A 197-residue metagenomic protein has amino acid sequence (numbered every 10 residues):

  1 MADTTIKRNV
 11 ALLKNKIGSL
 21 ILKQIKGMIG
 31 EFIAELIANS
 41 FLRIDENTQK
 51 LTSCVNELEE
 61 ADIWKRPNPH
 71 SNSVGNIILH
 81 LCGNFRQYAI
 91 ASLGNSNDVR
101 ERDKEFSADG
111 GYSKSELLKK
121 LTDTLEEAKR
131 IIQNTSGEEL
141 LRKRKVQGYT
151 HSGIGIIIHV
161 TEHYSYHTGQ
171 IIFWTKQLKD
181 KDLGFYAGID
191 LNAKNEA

Functional and structural regions predicted by a protein language model:
A2-T5, A11: Ala/Thr-enriched low-complexity intrinsically disordered regions
L13, G18, L22-G30, F41-D45 (+3 more regions): Short, contiguous alpha-helical
A34-F41, G111-S115: Active-site rim elements
V55, I78, L118-L121: A generic alpha-helix structural signal
E57-W64, I131-L141, L178-D182: Surface-exposed helix-capping loop/turn segments at secondary-structure junctions
D109-K145, I154-Y166: Acidic/histidine-rich alpha-helical segments that form the ligand environment of transition-metal centers
